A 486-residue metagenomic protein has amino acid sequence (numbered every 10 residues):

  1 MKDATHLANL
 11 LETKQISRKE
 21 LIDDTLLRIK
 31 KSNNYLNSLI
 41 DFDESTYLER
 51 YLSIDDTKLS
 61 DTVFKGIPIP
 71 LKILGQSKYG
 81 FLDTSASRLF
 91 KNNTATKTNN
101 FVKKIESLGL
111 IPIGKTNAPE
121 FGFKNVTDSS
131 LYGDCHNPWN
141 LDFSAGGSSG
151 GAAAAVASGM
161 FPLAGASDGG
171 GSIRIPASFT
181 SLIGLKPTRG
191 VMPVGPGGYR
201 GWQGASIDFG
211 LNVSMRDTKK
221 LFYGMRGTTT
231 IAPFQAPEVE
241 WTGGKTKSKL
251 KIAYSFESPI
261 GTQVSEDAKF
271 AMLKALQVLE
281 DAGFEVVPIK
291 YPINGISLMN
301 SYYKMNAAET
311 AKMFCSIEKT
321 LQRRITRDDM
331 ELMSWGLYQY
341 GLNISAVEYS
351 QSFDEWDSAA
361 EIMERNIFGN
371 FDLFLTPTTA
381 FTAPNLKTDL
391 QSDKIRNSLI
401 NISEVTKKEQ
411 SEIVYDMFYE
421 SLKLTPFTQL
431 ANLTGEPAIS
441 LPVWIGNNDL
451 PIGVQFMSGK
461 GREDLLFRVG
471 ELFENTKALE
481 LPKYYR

Functional and structural regions predicted by a protein language model:
M1-L52, D281, P482, R486: An N-terminal boundary/leader segment
R18-D23, E266-K290, E318-R323, Y349 (+1 more regions): Acyltransferase
N37, P162, D372: Conserved acidic residues
I54-P68, K245-A253: Immediate post-signal peptide segment of exported/extracytoplasmic ligand-binding proteins
V63-F101: Enzymes and membrane/adaptor proteins characterized by extended Gly/Ser/Thr/Asp/Glu-rich, aromatic-dotted
G66, I344-R486: Glycine-rich, small-residue loops and helix-cap segments that act as flexible hinges at active-site edges
T98-N99, K103-M225, P437-P442, L450-G453: Short glycine/serine-rich loop segments
K186-L276, L479-Y484: A short helix-breaking turn/cap at a secondary-structure junction
